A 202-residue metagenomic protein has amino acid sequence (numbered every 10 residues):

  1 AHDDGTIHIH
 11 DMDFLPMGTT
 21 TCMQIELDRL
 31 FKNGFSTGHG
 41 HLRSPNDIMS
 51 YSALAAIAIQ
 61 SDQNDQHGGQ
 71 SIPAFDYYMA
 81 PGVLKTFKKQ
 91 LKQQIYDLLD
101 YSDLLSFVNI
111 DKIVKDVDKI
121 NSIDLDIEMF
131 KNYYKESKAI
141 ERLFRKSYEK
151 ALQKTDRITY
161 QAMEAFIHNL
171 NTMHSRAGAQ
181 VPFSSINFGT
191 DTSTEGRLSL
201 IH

Functional and structural regions predicted by a protein language model:
A1-I201: Catalytic alpha/beta active-site cores
